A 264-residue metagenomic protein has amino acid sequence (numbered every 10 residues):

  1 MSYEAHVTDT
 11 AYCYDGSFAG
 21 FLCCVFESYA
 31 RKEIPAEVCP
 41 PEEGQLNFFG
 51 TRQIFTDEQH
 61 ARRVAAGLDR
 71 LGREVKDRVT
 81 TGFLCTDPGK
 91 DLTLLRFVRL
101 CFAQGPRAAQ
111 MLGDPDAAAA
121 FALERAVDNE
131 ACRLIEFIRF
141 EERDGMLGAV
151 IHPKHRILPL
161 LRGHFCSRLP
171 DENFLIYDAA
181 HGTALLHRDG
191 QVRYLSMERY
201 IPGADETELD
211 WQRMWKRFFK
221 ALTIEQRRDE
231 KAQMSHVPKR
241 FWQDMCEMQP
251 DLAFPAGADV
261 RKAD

Functional and structural regions predicted by a protein language model:
S2-E58: N-terminal ordered "arm"
T10-S17, R52, P115, M146-I157 (+1 more regions): Conserved aromatic-histidine-acidic binding/catalytic patches
G20-R31, L95-A103, G163-S167, R213-K220: Short, hydrophobic/amphipathic alpha-helical patches that form generic packing surfaces within helical domains
C39-C132: Charged, alpha-helical interface segments at or near domain boundaries
Q53-R62, Q191-A204: Acidic, Ser/Thr-rich peripheral helices and adjacent loops at domain boundaries
R78-F83, A179, R228-M234: Short coil/turn segments at secondary-structure boundaries
R107-E198: Internal, well-folded beta-alpha domain core
N173, A184-D189, R199, G203-D264: Long, compositionally biased intrinsically disordered terminal regions
